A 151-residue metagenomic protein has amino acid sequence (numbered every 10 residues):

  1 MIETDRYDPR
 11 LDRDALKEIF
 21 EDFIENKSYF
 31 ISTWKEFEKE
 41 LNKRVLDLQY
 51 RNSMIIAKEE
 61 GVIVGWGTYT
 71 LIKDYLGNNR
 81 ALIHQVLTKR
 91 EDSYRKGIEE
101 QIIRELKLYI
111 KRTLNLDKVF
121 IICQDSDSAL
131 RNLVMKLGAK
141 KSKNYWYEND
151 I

Functional and structural regions predicted by a protein language model:
M1-I2: Extreme N-terminal starter segment of soluble prokaryotic enzymes
R6-R10, E21-N78, H84: Acetyl-CoA-dependent GNAT
V86-K89, C123: Hydrophobic adenine-recognition pocket in adenosine-nucleotide-binding enzymes
T88, Y94-L108, N132, K136: Conserved acetyl-CoA-binding loop-helix of GNAT-fold acetyltransferases
I110-L114: Hydrophobic pocket-lining residues that define ligand/cofactor binding sites across diverse proteins
L116-D117, K140: Short acidic/polar active-site loop segments enriched in Thr and Asp
V119-R131: Conserved beta-strand-loop-alpha-helix junction that forms the acyl-donor binding cleft
I122-C123, M135-I151: Conserved catalytic-core motifs of GNAT/GCN5-like acyltransferases
